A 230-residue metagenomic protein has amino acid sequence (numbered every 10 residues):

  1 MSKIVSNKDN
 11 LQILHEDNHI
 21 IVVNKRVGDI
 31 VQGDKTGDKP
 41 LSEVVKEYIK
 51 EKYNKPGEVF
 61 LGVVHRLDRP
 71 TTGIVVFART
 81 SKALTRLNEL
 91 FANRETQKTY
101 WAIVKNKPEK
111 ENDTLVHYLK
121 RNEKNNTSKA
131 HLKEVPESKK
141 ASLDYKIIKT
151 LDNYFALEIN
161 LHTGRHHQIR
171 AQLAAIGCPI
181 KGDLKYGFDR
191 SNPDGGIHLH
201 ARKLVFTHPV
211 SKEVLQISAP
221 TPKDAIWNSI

Functional and structural regions predicted by a protein language model:
M1-I230: RNA pseudouridine synthases
